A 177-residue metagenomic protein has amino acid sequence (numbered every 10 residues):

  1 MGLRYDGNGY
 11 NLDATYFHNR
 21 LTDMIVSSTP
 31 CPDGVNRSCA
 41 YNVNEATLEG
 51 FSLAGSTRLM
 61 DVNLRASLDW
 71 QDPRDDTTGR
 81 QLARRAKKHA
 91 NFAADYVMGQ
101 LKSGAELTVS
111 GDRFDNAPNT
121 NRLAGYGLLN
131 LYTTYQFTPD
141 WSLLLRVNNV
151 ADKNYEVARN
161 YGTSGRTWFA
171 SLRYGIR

Functional and structural regions predicted by a protein language model:
G2, A46-A54, K87-H89, Y126-Y132 (+1 more regions): Transmembrane beta-barrel architecture of outer-membrane proteins
R4-D6: Short beta-strand-to-turn element immediately C-terminal to the catalytic PLP-Schiff-base lysine in fold type I
Y10-T22, P30-P32, R37-N116, Q136 (+2 more regions): Gram-negative outer-membrane beta-barrel transporters
R20-T22, M60, V109-N116, Y126 (+1 more regions): C-terminal beta-signal and adjacent terminal beta-strands/loops of Gram-negative outer-membrane beta-barrel proteins
V43-E45, L82, N121, G125 (+1 more regions): Residue-level "hotspot" positions that anchor or transmit function at local structural transition points
